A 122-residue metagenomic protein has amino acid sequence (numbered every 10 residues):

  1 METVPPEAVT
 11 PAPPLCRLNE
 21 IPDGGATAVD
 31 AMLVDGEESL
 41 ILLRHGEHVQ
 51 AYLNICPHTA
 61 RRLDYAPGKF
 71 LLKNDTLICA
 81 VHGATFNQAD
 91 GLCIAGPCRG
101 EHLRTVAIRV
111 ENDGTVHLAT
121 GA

Functional and structural regions predicted by a protein language model:
M1-K73, N87-Q88, H102-A122: N-terminal pre-ligand scaffold of iron-sulfur
C56, C79-H82: Short cysteine clusters
F70-C79, C93-E101: Short cysteine/histidine-rich metal-coordination sites, predominantly Zn2+-binding motifs
A84-T85, L92: Short Gly/Pro-enriched loop/turn and capping motifs at secondary-structure junctions
